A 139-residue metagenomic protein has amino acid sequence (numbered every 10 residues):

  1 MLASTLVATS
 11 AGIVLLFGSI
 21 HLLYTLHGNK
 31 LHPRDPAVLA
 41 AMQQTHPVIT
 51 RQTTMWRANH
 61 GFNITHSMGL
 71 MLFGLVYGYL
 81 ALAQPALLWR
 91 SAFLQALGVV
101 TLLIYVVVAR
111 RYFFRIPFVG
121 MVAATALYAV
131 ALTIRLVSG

Functional and structural regions predicted by a protein language model:
M1-A11, T53-W56, H60-N63, L88-Q95 (+2 more regions): Membrane-water interface of alpha-helical transmembrane segments
M1-T9, Y79-R90, V130-G139: Helix-coil boundary and interhelical linker segments in multi-pass alpha-helical membrane proteins
L2-H32: N-terminal signal-anchor transmembrane alpha helix
G28-A58: Cytosolic, membrane-interface loops and tails of multi-pass inner-membrane proteins
F62-Y77: Core segments of transmembrane alpha-helices that mediate helix-helix packing or line hydrophobic substrate/ligand
V76, G98-V108, T125-Y128: Hydrophobic, membrane-inserted alpha-helices
Q84-L88, F93-L94, L102-M121, T133-V137: Membrane-helix boundary connector in multi-pass membrane proteins
